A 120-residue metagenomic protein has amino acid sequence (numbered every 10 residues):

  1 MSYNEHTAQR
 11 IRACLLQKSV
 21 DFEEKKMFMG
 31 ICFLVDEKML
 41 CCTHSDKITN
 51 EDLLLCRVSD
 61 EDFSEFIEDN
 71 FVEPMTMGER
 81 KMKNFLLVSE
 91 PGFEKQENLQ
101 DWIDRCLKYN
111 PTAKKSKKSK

Functional and structural regions predicted by a protein language model:
M1-K120: Charge-dense, helix-prone N-terminal extensions
